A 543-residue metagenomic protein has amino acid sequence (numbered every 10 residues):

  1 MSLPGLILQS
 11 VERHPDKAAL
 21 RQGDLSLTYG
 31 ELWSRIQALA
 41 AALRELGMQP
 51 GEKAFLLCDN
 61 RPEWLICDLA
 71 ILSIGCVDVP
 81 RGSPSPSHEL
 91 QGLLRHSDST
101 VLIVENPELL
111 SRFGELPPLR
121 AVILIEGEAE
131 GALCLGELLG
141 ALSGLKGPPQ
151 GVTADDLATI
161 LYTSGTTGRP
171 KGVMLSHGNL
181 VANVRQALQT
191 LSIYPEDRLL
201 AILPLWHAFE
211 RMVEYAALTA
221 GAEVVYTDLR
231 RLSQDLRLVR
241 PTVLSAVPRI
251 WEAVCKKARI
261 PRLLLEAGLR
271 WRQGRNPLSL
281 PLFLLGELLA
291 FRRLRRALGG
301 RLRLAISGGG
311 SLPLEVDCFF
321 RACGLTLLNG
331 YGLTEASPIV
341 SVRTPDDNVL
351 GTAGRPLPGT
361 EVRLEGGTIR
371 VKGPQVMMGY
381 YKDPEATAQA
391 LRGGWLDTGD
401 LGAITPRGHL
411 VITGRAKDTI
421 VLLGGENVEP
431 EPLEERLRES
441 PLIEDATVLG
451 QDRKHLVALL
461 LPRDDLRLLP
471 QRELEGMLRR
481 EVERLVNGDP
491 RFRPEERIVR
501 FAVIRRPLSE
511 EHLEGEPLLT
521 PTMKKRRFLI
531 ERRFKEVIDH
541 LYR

Functional and structural regions predicted by a protein language model:
L8, D16-G47, E52-R61, L65 (+4 more regions): Conserved AMP-binding/adenylate-forming core of the ANL superfamily
T28-G30, A158-V184: Conserved AMP-binding A3 loop
A41, E45-L46, S73-L138: Structural core segment of the AMP-binding/adenylate-forming
E52, S83-E115, N183-L200, R230-V243: Conserved ATP-dependent adenylate/AMP-binding module captured primarily in the ANL superfamily
L57, P356-L422, E439: Conserved ATP-binding/catalytic segment of the ANL
L110-A154, A258-R293: ANL superfamily adenylate-forming
S143-Y162, R169, S192-R198: Conserved pre-ATP/AMP-binding loop-to-beta segment of ANL
V181-R198, L205-F291, R301, T326: Conserved AMP-binding/adenylation subdomain of ANL enzymes
